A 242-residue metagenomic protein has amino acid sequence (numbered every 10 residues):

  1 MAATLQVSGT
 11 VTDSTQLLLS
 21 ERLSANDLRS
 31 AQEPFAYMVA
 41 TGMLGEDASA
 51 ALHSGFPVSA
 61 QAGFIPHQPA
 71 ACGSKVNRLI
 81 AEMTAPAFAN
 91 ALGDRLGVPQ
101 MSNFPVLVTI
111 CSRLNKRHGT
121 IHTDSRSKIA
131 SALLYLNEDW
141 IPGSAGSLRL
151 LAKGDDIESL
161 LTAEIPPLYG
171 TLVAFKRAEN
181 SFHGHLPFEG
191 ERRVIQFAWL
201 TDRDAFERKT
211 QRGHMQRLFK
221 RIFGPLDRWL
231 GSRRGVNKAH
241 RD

Functional and structural regions predicted by a protein language model:
A2, R126, S144-D242: Catalytic core of Fe(II)/2-oxoglutarate
T4-L96: Non-heme Fe(II)/2-oxoglutarate
E46, I141-P142: Short helix-loop capping/hinge motifs at secondary-structure junctions, enriched in acidic/polar residues
K75-A81, H118-G119, S159-T162, F182-H183: Active-site rim elements
P99-T109: A short coil-to-beta-strand element that immediately follows conserved catalytic motifs
Q100-S102, T120-S125, W140: Short, conserved, surface-exposed binding loops centered on an aromatic residue
I110-D124: Conserved short histidine dyad/triad with adjacent acidic residue
A130-E138: Acidic, metal-ligating active-site segments
